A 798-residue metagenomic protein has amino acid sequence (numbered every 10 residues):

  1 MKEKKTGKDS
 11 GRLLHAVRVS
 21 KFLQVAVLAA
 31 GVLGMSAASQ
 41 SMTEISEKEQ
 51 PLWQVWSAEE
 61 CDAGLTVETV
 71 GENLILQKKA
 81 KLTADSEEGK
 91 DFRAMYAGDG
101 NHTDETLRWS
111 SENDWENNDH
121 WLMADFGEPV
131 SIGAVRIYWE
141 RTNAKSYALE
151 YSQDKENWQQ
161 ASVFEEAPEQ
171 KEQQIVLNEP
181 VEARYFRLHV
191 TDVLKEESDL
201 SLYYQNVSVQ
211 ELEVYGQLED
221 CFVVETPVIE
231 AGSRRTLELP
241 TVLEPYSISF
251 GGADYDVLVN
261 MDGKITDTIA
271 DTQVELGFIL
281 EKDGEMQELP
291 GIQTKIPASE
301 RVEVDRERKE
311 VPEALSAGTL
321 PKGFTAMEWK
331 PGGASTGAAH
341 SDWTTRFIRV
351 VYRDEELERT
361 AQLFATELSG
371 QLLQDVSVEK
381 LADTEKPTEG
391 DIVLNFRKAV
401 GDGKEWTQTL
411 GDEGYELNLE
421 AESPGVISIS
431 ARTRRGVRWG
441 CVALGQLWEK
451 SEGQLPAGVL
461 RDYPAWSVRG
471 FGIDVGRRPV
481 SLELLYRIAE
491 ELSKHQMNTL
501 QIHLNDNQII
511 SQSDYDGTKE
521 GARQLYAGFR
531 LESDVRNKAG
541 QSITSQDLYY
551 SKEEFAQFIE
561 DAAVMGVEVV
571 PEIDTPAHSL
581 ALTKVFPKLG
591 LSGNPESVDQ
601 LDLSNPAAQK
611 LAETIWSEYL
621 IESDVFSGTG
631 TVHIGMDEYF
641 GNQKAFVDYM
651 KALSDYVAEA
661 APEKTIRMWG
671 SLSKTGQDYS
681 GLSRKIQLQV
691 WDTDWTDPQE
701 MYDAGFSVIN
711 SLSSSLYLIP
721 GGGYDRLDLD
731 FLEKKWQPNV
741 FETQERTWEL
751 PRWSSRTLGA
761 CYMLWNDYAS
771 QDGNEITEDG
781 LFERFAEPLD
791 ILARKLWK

Functional and structural regions predicted by a protein language model:
M1-E44: Gram-positive cell-envelope targeting signals
M42-T69, P297-R435, W439-R461, I666-T675 (+1 more regions): Acidic, contiguous N-terminal accessory segments
E44-G127, E140-N143, E213-E219: Disordered, acidic Ser/Thr/Pro-rich linker "stalks" and the adjacent N-terminal cap of the next globular domain
Q54-L65, D220-S249: Solvent-exposed, low-complexity, repeat-rich "mucin-like" stalks and linkers
H102-S162, E169-E219: Aromatic, loop-rich ligand-recognition surfaces of beta-strand-rich domains
L373, S680-R684, D694-K798: Flexible, acidic glycine-rich loops studded with aromatic residues
Q408-D599, A607-Q609, E613-T631, C761: Feature activates predominantly on carbohydrate-active enzymes
S592, S597-Q687, W691-D703: Active-site neighborhood of glycoside hydrolase catalytic domains
